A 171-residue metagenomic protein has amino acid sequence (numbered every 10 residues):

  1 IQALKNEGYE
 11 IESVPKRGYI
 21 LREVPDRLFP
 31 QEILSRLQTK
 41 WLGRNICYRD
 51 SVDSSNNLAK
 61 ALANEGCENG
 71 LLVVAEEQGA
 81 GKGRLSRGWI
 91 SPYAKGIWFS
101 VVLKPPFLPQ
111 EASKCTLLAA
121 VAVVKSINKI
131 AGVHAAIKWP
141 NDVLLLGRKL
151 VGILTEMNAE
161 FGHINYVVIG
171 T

Functional and structural regions predicted by a protein language model:
I1-K129, N158: N-terminal lobe of the biotin/lipoate ligase/transferase fold
E68, P92-G96, G132, K138 (+2 more regions): Short connector loops at helix/strand junctions that flank enzyme active sites, especially segments positioning acidic
A75, N141, T171: Active-site flanking residues adjacent to catalytic metal/cofactor-binding acidic residues
S100-V102, L154, G170: Residue-level recognition of well-ordered beta-strand positions that form the cores of beta-sheet-rich folds across
A122-G162: Acidic (Asp/Glu) carboxylate-rich active-site/surface patches
G162-T171: Short, acidic (Asp/Glu-rich) active-site segment that either coordinates a divalent metal cofactor
